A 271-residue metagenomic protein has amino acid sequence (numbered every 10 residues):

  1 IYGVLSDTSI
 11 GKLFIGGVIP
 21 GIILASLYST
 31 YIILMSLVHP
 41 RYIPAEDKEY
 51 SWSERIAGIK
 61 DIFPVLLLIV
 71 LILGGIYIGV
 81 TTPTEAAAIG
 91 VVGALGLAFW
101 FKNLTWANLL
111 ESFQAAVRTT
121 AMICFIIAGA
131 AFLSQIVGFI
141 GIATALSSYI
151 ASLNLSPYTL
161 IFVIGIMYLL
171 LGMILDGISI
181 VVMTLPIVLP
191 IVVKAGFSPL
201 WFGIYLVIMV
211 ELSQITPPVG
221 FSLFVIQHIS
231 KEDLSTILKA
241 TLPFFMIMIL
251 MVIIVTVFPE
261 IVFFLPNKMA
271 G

Functional and structural regions predicted by a protein language model:
I1-G271: Alpha-helical transmembrane segments of multi-pass membrane transport proteins
